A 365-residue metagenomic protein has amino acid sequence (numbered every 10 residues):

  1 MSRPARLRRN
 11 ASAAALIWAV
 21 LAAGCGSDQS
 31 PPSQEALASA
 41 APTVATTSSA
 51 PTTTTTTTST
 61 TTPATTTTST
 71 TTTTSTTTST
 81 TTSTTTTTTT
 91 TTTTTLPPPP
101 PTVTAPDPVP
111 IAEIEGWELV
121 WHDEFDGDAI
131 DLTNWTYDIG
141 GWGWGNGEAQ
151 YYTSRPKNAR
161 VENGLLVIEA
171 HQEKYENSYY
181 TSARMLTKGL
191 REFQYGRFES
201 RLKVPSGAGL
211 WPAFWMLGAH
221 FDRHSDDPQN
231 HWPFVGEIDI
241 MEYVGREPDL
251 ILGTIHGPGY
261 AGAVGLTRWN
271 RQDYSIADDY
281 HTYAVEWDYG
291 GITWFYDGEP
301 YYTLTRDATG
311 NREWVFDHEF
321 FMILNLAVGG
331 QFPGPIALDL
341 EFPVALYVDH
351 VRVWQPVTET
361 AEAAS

Functional and structural regions predicted by a protein language model:
S2-A14: Bacterial N-terminal signal peptides that target proteins for export
R8, I17-A22: Hydrophobic membrane-targeting signal helices
V20, C25, P97-S365: GH16 jelly-roll
C25-Q34: Bacterial lipoprotein signal-peptidase II cleavage site
E35-A40, A45, A112, A361-A363: Intrinsically disordered, low-complexity segments enriched in small/polar and acidic residues
S39-T104: Extracellular mucin-like PTS domains
